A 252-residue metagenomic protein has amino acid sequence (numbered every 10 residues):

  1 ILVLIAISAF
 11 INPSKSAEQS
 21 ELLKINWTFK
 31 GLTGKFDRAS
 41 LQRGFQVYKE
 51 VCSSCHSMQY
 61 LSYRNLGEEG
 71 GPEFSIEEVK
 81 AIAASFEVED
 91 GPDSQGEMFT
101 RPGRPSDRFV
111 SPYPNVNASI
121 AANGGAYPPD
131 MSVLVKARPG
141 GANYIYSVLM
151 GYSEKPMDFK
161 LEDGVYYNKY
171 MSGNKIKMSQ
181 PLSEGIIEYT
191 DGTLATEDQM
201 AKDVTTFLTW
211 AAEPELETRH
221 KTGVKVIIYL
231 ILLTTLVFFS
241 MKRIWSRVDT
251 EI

Functional and structural regions predicted by a protein language model:
I1-E18: Hydrophobic secretory-pathway targeting helix
E21-Q46, S57-I76, G192, A212 (+1 more regions): Electrostatic cytochrome c docking/interface patches
G31, L61-S62, E68, F74-D107: Acidic/histidine-rich catalytic neighborhood
A39, R43, V47, D130 (+4 more regions): Extracytoplasmic/secreted proteins, especially bacterial periplasmic and envelope-associated proteins
Y48-Q59, V204: The canonical Cys-X-X-Cys-His
E87-G173: Membrane-proximal low-complexity regions enriched in glycine and acidic/polar residues
Y170-S172, M178-E213: Extended, hydrophilic extramembrane loops/domains of integral membrane proteins
R219-V224, I228-I252: Juxtamembrane interface at the cytosolic side of transmembrane helices
